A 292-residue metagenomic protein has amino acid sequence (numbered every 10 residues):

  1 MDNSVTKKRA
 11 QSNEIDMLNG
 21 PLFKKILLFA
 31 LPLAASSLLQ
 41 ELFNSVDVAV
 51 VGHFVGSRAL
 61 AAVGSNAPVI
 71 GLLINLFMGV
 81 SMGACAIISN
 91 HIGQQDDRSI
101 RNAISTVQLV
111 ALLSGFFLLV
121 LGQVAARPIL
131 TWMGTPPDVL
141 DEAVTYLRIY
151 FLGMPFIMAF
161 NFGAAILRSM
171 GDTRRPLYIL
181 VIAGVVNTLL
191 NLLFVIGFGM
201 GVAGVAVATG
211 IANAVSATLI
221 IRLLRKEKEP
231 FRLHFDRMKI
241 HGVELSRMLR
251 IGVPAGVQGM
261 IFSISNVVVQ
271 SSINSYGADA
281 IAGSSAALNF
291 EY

Functional and structural regions predicted by a protein language model:
M1-A30, I88-P155, V186, G197-V253: Short alpha-helical transmembrane segments in multi-pass integral membrane proteins
F29, L33-S37, G71, A111 (+8 more regions): Residue-level signature of transmembrane alpha-helical cores of multipass secondary-active transporters and flippases
L33, S37, A49, A86 (+10 more regions): Transmembrane alpha-helix boundary and packing residues in multipass membrane permease domains and related
L38, L42-A61, L130-P137, L193-M200 (+1 more regions): Helix-terminus/linker motif at the lipid-water interface of multi-pass membrane proteins
F43-N44, M78-M82, G122, F160-N161 (+3 more regions): Functionally critical, cavity-lining and gating residues within the transmembrane helices of 12-TM secondary
L60-V120, I157-P176, Q270, G283-Y292: Small-residue-rich hydrophobic transmembrane alpha-helices
A111, I166-L189, V207-G210: Alpha-helical transmembrane segments of multi-pass membrane transporters/permeases
